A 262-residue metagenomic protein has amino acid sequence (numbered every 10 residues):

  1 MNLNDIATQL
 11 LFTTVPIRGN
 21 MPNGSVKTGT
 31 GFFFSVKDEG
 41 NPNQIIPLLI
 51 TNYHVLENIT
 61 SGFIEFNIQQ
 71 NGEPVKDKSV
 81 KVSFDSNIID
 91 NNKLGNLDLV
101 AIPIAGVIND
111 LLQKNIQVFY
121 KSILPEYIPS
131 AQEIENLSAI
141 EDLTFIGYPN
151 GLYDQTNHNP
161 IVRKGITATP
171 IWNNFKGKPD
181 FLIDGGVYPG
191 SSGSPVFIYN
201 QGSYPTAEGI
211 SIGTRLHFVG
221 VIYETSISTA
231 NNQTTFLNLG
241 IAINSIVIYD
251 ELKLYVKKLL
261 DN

Functional and structural regions predicted by a protein language model:
M1-N4: N-terminal targeting leaders that route proteins to membranes or the secretory/organellar pathways
A7-L10, I198-N262: C-terminal subregion of chymotrypsin/trypsin-like serine protease catalytic domains
L11-V15, G19, K27-T28, F32 (+7 more regions): Serine endopeptidase catalytic core focused on the charge-relay Asp
G40-P42: Short loop segments and helix-boundary regions at transmembrane helix junctions of multi-pass inner-membrane proteins
T51: Cytochrome P450 catalytic-core helices
V55-L56, S226: Hydrophobic pocket-lining residues within nucleotide cofactor-binding pockets
